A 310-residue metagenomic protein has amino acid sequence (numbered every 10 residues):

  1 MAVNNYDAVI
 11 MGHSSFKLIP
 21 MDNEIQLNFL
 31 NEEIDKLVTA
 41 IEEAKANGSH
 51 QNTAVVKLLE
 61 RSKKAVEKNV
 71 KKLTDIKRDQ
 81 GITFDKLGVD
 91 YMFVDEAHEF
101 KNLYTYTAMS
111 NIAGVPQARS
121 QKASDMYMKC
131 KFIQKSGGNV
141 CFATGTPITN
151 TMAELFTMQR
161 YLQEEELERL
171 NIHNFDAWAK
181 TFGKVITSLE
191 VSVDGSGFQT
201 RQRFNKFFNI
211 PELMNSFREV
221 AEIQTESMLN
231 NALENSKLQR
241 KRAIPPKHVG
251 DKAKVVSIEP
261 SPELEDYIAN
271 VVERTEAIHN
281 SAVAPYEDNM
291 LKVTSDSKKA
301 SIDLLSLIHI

Functional and structural regions predicted by a protein language model:
A2-E43, T53-Y91, E99-K101, R119-A153 (+1 more regions): Inter-lobe coupling linker of SF2 helicases/translocases
Q26, T105-S110: Short, flexible, mixed-charge acidic loops at enzyme active sites
A113-A118: Flexible beta-alpha connector loops of hexameric P-loop NTPases
